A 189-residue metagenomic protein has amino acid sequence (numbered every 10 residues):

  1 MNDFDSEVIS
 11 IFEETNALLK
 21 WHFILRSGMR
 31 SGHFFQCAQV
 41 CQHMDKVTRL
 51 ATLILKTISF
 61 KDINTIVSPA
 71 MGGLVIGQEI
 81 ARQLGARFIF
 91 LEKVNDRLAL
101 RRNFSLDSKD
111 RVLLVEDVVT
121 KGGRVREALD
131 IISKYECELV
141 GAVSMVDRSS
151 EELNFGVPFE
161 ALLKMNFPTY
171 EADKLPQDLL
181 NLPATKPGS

Functional and structural regions predicted by a protein language model:
M1-S189: PRPP-associated nucleotide enzymes
